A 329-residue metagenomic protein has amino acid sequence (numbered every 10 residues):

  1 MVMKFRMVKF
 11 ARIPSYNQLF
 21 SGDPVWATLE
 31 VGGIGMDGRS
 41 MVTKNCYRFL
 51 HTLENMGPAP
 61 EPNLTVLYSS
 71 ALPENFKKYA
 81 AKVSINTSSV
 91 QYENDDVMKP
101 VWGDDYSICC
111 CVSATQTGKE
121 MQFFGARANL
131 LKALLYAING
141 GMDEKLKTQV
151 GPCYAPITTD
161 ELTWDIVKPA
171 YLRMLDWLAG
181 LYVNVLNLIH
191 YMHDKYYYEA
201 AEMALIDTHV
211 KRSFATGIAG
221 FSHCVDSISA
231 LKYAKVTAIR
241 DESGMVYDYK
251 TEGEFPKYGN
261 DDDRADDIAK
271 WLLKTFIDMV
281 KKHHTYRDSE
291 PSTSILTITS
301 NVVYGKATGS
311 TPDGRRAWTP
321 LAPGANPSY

Functional and structural regions predicted by a protein language model:
M1-Y329: Conserved catalytic cores of very large enzyme subunits
